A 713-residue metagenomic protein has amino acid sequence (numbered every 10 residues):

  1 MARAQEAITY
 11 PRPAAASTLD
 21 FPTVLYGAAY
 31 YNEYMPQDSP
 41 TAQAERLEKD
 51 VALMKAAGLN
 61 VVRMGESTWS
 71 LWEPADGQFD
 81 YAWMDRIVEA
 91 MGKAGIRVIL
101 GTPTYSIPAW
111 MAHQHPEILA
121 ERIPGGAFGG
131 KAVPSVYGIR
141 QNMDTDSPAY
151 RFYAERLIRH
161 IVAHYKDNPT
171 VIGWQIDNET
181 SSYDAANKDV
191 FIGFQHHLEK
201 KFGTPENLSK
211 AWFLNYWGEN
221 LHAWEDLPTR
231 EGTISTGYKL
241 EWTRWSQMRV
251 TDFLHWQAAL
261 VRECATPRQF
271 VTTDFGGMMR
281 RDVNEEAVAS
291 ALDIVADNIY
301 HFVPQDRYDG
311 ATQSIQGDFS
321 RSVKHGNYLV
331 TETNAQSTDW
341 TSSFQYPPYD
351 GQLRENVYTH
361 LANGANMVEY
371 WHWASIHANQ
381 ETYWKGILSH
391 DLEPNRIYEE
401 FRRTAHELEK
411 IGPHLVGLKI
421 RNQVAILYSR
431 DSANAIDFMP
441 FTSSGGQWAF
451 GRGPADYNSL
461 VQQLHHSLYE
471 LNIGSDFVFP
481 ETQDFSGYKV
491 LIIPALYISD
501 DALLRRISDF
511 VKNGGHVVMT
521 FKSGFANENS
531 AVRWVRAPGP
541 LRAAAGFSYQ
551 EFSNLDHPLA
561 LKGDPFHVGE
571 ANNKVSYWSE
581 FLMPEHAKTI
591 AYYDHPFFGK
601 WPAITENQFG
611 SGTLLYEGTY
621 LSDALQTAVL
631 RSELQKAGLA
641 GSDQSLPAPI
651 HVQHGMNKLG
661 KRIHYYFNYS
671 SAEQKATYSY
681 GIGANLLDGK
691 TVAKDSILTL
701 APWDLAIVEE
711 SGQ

Functional and structural regions predicted by a protein language model:
Q5-V61, P74, E89, H414: N-terminal carbohydrate-binding accessory modules
P22-V24, G58-N60, G92-V98, D167-I172 (+7 more regions): Short, well-ordered coil/turn segments that N-cap beta-strands
Y26-T41, S67-A82, V136-Y153, T180-D184 (+6 more regions): The substrate-binding groove and active-site-proximal loops of carbohydrate-active enzymes, especially glycoside
Q37-M54, H160, G277-V288, Y349-V357: Short, acidic/polar
L47-F128, R159-V162, Q257-C264: Aromatic-lined substrate-binding rim segments of carbohydrate-active enzymes
Q114, E121-I294, N298-H301, D309-T312: Polysaccharide-binding and catalytic clefts of secreted carbohydrate-active enzymes
W224-L227, P267, Y300-Q713: Carbohydrate-binding surfaces of carbohydrate-active enzymes
